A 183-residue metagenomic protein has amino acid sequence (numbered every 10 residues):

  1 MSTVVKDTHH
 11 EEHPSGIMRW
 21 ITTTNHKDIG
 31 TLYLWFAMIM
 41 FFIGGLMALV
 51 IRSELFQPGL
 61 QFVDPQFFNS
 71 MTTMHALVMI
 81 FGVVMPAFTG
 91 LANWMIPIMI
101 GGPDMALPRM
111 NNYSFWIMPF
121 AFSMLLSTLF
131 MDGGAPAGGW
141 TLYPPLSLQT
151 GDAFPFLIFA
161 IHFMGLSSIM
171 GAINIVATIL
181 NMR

Functional and structural regions predicted by a protein language model:
M1-R183: ...captures the hydrophobic TM-helix bundle architecture rather than a specific catalytic motif, and can also fire on
